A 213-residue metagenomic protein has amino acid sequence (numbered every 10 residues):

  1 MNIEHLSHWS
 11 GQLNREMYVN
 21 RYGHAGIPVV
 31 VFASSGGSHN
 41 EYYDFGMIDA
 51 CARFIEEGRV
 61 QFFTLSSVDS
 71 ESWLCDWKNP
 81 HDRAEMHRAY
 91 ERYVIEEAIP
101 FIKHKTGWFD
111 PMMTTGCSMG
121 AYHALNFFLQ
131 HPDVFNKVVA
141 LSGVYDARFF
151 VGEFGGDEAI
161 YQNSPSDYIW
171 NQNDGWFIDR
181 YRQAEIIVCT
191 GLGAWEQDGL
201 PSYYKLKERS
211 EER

Functional and structural regions predicted by a protein language model:
M1-E212: Non-catalytic cap/lid and distal C-terminal segments of serine-dependent acyl enzymes
